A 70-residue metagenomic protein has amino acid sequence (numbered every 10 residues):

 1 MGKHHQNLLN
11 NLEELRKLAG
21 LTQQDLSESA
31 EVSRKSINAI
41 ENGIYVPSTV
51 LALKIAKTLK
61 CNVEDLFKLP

Functional and structural regions predicted by a protein language model:
M1-G2, F67-P70: Short, charged recognition helix plus adjacent turn of helix-turn-helix-like nucleic-acid-binding domains
M1-L18: A short, Lys/Arg-rich alpha-helix, primarily the initiator
N10, L21, P47-V50: Residue-level signal for the short linker/turn that defines the boundary of a DNA-recognition helix
K17, E28, K57: Alpha-helical residues within the helix-turn-helix
L21-A39: Short alpha-helical DNA-recognition segment
N42: Short, conserved catalytic or interaction motifs in soluble domains
V50-D65: DNA major-groove recognition helix of helix-turn-helix/homeodomain DNA-binding modules
